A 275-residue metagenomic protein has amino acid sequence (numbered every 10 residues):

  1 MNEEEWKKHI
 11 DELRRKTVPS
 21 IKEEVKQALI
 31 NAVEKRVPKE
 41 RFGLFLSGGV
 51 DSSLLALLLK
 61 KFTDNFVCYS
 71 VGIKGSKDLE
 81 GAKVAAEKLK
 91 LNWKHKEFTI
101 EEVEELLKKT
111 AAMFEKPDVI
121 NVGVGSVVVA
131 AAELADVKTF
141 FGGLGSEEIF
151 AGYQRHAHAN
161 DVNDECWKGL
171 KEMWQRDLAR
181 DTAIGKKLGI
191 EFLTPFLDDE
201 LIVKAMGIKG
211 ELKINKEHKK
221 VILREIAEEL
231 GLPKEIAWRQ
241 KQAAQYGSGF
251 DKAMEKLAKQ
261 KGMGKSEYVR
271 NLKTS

Functional and structural regions predicted by a protein language model:
M1-E12: N-terminal segments that mediate ammonia production and transfer in glutamine-dependent amidotransferase systems
I10-L230, G247-S248, K252, K256-L257: ATP-dependent adenylate-handling active sites, centered on carboxylate activation for C-N bond formation
Q154-R155, K234-S275: PAPS-dependent sulfotransferase catalytic core
